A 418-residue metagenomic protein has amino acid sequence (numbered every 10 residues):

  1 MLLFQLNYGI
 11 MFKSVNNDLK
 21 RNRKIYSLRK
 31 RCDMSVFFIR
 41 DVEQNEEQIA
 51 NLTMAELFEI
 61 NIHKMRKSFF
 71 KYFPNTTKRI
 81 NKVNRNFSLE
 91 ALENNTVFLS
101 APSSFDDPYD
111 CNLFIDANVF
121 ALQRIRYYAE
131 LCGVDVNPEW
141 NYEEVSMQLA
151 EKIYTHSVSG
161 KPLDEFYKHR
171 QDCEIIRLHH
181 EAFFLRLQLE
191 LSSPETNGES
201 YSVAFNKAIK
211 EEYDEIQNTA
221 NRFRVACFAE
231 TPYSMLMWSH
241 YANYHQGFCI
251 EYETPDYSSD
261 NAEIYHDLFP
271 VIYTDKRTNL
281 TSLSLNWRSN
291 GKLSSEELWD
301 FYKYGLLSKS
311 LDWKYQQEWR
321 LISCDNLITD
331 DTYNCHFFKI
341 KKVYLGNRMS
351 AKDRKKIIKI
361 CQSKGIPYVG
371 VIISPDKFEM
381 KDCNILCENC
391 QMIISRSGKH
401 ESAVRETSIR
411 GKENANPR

Functional and structural regions predicted by a protein language model:
L3-L6, L321: Intrinsically disordered low-complexity regions specifically enriched for long asparagine
Q5-Y8, L19: Short hydrophobic targeting helices and cationic amphipathic motifs that mediate membrane/organellar targeting
F12, R21-R418: Partner-binding and oligomerization surfaces adjacent to conserved cores of proteins that assemble macromolecular
V15: Feature 3881 marks metal-assisted phosphotransfer/nuclease machinery and their flanking interaction elements
